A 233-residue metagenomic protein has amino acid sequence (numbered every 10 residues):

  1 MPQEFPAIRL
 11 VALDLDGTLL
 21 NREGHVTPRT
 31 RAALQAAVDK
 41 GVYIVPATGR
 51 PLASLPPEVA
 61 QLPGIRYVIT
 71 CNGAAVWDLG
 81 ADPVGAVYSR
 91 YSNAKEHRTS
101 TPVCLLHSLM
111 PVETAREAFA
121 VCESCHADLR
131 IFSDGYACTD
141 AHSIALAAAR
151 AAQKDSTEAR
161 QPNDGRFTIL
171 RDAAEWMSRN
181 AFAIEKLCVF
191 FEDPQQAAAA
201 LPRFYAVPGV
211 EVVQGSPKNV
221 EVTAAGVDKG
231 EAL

Functional and structural regions predicted by a protein language model:
P2-L10, V26-P28, D39, Y205 (+1 more regions): Mg2+-dependent phosphoryl-transfer enzymes with acidic/Ser/Thr/Gly-rich catalytic loops
P6, P63-G64, F182: Structured loop/turn residues at beta-strand edges in well-structured enzyme cores
A7-E23, A118: Asp-based phosphoryl-transfer active-site loop
D16, G73, E192: Flexible loop residues that form catalytic and substrate-binding hotspots at small-molecule/glycan-binding clefts
H25, A53-S54, Q195, D228: Short alpha-helical
P28-A152: Active-site phosphate-binding/coordination module
C125-D128, F132-L233: Conserved acidic, metal-coordinating active-site core of Asp-based, Mg2+-dependent phosphoryl-transfer enzymes
